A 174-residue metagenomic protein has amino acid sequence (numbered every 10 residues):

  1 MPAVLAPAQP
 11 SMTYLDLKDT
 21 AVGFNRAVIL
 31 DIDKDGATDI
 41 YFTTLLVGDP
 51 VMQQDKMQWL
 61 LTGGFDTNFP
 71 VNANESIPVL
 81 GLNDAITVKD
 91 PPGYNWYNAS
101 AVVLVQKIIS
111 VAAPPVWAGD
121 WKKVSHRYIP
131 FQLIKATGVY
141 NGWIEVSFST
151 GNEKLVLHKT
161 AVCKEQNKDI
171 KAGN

Functional and structural regions predicted by a protein language model:
V4-Y140, I144-N174: A domain-level signal for the mature, folded cores of soluble proteins
